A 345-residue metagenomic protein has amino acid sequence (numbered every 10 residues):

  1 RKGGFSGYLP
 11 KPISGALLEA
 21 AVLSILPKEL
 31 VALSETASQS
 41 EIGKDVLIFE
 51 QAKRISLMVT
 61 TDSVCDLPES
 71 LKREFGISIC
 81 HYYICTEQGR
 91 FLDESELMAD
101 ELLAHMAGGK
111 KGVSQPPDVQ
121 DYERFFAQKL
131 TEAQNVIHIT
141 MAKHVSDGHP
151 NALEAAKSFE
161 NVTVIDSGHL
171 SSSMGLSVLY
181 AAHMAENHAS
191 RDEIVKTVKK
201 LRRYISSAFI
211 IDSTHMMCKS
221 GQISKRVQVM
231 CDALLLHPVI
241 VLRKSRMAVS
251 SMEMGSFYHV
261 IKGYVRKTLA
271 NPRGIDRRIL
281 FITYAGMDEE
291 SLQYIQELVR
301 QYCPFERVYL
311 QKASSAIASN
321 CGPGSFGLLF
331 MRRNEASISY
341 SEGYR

Functional and structural regions predicted by a protein language model:
R1-S6: As written
I13-V22: C-terminal output helix
V22-L30, A182-A185: Short, hydrophobic alpha-helical segments
E29-I55: CheY-like receiver
A52-M58, V64-S78, Y82-Y83, G148-T163 (+1 more regions): Mixed-charge interfacial surface used for oligomerization/domain docking and macromolecular partner engagement
M58-D121: N-terminal glycine-rich anion-binding loop in soluble enzyme alpha/beta folds
D121-H149: N-terminal glycine-rich phosphate/adenylate-binding segment common to multiple enzyme folds
